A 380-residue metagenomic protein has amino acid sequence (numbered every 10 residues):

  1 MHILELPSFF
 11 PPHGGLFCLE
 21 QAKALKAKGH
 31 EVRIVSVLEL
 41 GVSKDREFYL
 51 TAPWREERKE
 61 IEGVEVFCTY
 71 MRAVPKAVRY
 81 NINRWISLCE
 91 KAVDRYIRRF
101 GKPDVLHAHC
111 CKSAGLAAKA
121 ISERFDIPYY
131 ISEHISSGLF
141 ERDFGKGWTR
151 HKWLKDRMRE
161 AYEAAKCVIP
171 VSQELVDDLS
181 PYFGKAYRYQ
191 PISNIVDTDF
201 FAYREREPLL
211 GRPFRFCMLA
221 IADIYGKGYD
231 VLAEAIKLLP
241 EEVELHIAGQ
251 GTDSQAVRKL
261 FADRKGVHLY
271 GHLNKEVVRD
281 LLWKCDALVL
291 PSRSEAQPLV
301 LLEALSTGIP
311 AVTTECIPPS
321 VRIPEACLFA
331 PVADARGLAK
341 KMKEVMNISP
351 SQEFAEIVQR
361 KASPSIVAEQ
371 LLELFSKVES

Functional and structural regions predicted by a protein language model:
M1-E62, K237: N-terminal subdomain of nucleotide-sugar transferases
L4, P208-K227, A233-K237, H246: Conserved donor-binding/catalytic core segment of Leloir-type glycosyltransferases
T149-V168: Membrane-proximal helix-turn-helix segments that form the acceptor-binding/catalytic region of lipid-linked
E174, I195: Carbohydrate-associated surface elements
A256-E276: Nucleotide-activated donor-binding/catalytic signature segment of Leloir-type glycosyltransferases, i.e., the conserved
R293: Aromatic "clamp/platform" in nucleotide-sugar-dependent glycosyltransferases that forms part of the donor/acceptor
P310-T313: Short hydrophobic beta-strand element within catalytic cores of glycosyltransferases and related nucleotide-activated
C327-A335, K343-I348: Conserved acidic donor-binding segment of nucleotide-sugar-dependent glycosyltransferases
